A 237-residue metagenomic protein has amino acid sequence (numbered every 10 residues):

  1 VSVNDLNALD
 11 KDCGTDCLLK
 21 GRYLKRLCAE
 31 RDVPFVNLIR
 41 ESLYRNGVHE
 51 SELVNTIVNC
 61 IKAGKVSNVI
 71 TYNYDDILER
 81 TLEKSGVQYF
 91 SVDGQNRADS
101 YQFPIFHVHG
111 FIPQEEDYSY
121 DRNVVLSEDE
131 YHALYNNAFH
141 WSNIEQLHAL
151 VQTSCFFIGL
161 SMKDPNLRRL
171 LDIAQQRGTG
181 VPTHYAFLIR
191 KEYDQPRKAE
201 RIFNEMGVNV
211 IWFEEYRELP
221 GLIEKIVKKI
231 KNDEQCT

Functional and structural regions predicted by a protein language model:
V1-N4, L9-T15, Y23-P34, V48 (+3 more regions): SIR2/sirtuin-family catalytic core signature
R26-E50, V125-N137: Glycine-rich phosphate-binding "P-loop"
L43, D121-N136, A149-D164: Acidic/glycine-enriched edge-of-secondary-structure segments
N55-N59, E79, F106: A broadly conserved amphipathic alpha-helix scaffold signal in soluble, globular proteins
N73: Active-site glycine-centered loops adjacent to acidic/histidine catalytic or metal-binding residues that shape
I77-R80, E115-E116, D164-N166: Short catalytic/ligand-binding loop motif for oxyanion handling, primarily in non-cytosolic enzymes, centered on
I105-S142: Glycine-rich phosphate- or other oxyanion-binding loops that anchor nucleotides, phosphorylated ligands
